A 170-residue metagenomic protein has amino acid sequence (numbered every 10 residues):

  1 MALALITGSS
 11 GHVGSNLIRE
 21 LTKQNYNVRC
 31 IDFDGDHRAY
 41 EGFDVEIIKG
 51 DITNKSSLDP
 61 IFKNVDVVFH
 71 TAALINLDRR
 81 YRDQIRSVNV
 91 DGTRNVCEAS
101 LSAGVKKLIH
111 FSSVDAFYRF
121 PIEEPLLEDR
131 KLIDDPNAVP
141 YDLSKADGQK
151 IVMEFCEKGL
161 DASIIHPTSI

Functional and structural regions predicted by a protein language model:
A2-Q24: N-terminal Rossmann NAD(P)H-binding glycine-rich loop of SDR-like oxidoreductase domains
G14-N16, V90, A146: Residues forming the Rossmann-fold NAD(P)(H) cofactor-binding site
Y26-G35: Conserved glycine-rich Rossmann-like NAD(P)H-binding loop of the short-chain dehydrogenase/reductase
V45-D91, A99: NAD(P)H-binding glycine-rich loop region in Rossmannoid oxidoreductase-like domains and their noncatalytic homologs
N54, D91-N95, K107, D147-G148: Conserved cofactor-binding/catalytic machinery of classical short-chain dehydrogenase/reductase
A72, I109-S112, T168: Active-site beta-alpha turn of Rossmann-fold NAD(P)-dependent dehydrogenases/reductases
N95-Y141, S163: Conserved Rossmann-fold NAD(P)-dependent oxidoreductase catalytic core, especially the SDR/UDP-sugar
P136-H166: Active-site Tyr-X1-5-Lys
